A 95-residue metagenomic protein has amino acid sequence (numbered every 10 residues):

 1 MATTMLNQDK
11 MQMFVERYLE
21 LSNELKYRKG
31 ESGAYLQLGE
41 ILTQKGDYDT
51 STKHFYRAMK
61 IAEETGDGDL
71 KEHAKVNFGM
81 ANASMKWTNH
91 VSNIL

Functional and structural regions predicted by a protein language model:
M1-Q8, E16-L21: Extended alpha-helical assembly domains of large eukaryotic scaffold proteins
A2-M5, Y35, L42, N82: Residue at a conserved register position within TPR or TPR-like alpha-solenoid repeats
L6, L21-K29, K45, I61-D69: Short coil/turn linkers that connect adjacent helices within long alpha-helical scaffolds, especially alpha-solenoid
D9-Q12, K29, D49, N89: Residue register within tetratricopeptide repeats
M11-Y18, S51, R57-A58: Tetratricopeptide repeat
M13, G33, K53, H73-K75: Residue register of alpha-helical TPR repeats
G39-Q44, F78-I94: Alpha-helical linker/edge segments of TPR/alpha-solenoid repeat scaffolds and analogous pre-/post-domain helices
